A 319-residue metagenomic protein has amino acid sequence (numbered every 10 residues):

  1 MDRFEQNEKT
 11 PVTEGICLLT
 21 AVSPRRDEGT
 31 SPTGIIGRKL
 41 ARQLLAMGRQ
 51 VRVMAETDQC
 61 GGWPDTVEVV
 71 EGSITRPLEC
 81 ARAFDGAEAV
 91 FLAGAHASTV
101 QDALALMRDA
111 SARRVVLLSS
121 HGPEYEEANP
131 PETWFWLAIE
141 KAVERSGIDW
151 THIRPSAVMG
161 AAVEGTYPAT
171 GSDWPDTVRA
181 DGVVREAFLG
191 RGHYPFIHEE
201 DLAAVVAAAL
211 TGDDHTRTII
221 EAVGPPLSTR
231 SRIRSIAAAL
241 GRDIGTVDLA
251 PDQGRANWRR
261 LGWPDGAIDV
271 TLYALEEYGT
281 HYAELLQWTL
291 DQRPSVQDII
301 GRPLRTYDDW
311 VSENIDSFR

Functional and structural regions predicted by a protein language model:
D2-D58, G62-P64, R76-L78, D85 (+5 more regions): Oxidoreductase cofactor-interface core, primarily capturing Rossmann-like NAD(P)-dependent enzymes
R3, D252-R319: A hydrophobic C-terminal alpha-helical subdomain
G72: Cofactor-binding loops of NAD(P)H-dependent oxidoreductases, dominated by short-chain dehydrogenase/reductases
F84, E88-L92, V116: N-terminal Rossmann-like NAD(P) cofactor-binding module of classical short-chain dehydrogenase/reductase
L92-M107, T280: N-terminal glycine-rich "phosphate-gripper" loop used for MgATP/nucleotide binding and carboxylate activation
G94, S119-S120: Conserved NAD(P)H cofactor-binding loop of Rossmann-fold oxidoreductase domains
E199, T229, P251, T306-Y307: Structural motif detector for alpha-helix initiation sites
I236-R242, D248-P251, G262-G266: SDR active-site lid
